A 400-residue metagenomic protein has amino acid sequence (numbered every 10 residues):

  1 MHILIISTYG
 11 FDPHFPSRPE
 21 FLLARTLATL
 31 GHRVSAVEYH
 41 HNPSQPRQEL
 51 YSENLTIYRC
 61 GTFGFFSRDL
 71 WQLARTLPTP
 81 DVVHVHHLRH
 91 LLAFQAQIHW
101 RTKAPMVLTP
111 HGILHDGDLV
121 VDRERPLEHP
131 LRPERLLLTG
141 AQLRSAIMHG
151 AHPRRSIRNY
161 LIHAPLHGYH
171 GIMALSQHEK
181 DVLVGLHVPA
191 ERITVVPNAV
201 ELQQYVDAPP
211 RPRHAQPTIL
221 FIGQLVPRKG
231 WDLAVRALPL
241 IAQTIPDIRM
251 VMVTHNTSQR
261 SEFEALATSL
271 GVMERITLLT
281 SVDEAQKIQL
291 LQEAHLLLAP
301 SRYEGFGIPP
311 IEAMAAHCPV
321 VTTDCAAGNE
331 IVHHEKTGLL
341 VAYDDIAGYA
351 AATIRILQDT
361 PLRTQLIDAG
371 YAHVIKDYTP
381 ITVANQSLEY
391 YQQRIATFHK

Functional and structural regions predicted by a protein language model:
M1-Y51, P78: N-terminal subdomain of nucleotide-sugar transferases
L114, P130-G171: Membrane-proximal helix-turn-helix segments that form the acceptor-binding/catalytic region of lipid-linked
H178, A199: Carbohydrate-associated surface elements
R211-K229, V235-L238, V251: Conserved donor-binding/catalytic core segment of Leloir-type glycosyltransferases
E262-V282: Nucleotide-activated donor-binding/catalytic signature segment of Leloir-type glycosyltransferases, i.e., the conserved
R302: Aromatic "clamp/platform" in nucleotide-sugar-dependent glycosyltransferases that forms part of the donor/acceptor
P319-T322: Short hydrophobic beta-strand element within catalytic cores of glycosyltransferases and related nucleotide-activated
H334-E335, L339-I346, R355-P361: Conserved acidic donor-binding segment of nucleotide-sugar-dependent glycosyltransferases
